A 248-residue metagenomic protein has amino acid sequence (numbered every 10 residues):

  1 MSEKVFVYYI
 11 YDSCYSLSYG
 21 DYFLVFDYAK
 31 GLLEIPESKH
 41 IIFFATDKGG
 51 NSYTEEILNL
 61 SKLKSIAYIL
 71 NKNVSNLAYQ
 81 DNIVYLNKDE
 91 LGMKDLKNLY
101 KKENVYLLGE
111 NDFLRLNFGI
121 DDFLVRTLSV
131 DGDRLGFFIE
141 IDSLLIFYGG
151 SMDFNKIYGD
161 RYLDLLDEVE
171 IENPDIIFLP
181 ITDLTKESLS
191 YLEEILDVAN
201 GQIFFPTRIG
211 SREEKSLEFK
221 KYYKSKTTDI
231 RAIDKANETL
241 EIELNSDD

Functional and structural regions predicted by a protein language model:
M1-H40, S52-E55, K94-N173, L184-E187 (+1 more regions): Core dinuclear metal-dependent hydrolase active-site scaffold
F6-Y9, F23-D27, I42-A45, S65-N71 (+4 more regions): Short, hydrophobic beta-strand segments that form beta-sheet elements in well-ordered domains
K30-Y79, V84, D167-F178: Active-site metal-binding motif and surrounding structural segment of the metallo-beta-lactamase
F43, V125-R126, Y148, I177-P180 (+1 more regions): Short catalytic-loop micro-motif centered on adjacent basic/acidic residues
D47-K48, N71, G150-S151, P180-T182 (+1 more regions): Active-site-proximal beta-strand/loop segments in catalytic clefts of secreted hydrolases
L63, E140, V198-A199: Alpha-helix C-cap/termination motif
A78-N104, Y191-I195, K215-T228: Short, aromatic/basic amphipathic alpha-helical patches
K156-N245: Cap/insert and terminal regions of metallo-dependent hydrolase folds
